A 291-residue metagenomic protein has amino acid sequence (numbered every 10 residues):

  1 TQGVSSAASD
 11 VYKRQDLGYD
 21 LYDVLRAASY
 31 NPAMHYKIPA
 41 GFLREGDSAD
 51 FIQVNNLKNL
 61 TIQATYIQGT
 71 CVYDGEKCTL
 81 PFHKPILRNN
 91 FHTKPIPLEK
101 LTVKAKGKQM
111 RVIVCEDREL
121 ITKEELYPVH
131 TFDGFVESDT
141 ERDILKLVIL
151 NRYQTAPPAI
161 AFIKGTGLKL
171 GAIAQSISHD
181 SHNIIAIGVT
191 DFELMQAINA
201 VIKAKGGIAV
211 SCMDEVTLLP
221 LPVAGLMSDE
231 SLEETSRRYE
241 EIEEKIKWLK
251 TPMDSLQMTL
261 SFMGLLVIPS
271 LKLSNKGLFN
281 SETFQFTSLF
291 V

Functional and structural regions predicted by a protein language model:
T1-A8, Y12: Single conserved hydrophobic/aromatic residue that forms the stacking wall/gate of nucleotide- or nucleobase-binding
Q15-V291: Active-site microenvironment of metallo-dependent hydrolases
